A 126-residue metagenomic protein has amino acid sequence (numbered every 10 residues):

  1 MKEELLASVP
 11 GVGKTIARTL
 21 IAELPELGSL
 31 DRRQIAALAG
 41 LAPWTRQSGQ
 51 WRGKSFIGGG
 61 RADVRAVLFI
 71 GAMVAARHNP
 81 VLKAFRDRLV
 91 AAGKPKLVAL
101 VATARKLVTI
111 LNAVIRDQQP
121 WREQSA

Functional and structural regions predicted by a protein language model:
M1-A126: A detector of single, family-specific signature residues that are central to catalytic or substrate-handling motifs
